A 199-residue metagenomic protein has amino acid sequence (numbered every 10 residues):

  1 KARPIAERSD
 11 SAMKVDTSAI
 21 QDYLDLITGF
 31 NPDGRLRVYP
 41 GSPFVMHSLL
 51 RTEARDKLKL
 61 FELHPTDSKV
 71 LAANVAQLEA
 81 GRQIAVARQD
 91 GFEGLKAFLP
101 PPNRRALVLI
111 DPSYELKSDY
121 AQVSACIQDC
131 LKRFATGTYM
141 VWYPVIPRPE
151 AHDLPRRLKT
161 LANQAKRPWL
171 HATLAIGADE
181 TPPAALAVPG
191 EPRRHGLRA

Functional and structural regions predicted by a protein language model:
K1-A199: Class I S-adenosyl-L-methionine-dependent methyltransferase catalytic core
